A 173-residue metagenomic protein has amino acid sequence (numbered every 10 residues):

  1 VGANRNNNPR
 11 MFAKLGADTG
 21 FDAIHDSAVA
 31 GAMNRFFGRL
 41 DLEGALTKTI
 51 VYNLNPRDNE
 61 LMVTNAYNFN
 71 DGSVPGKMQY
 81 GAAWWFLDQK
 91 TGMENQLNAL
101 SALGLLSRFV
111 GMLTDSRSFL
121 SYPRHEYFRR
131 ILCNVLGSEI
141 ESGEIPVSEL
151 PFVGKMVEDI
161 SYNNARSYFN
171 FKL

Functional and structural regions predicted by a protein language model:
V1-A3, T49-L54, Y80-A83, L106-R124: Short acidic/histidine-rich active-site segments
V1-E43, T47-R57: Divalent metal-binding pocket/active-site signature
N4-L15, D58-Y67, K90-L97, F119-N134: Histidine/acidic-residue-rich catalytic or RNA/ligand-binding cores of hydrolases and nuclease-related proteins
N8, F12-M33, G81-A83, Y122-P123 (+4 more regions): Catalytic or ion-translocation cores adjacent to nucleophile or general acid/base/metal-coordination motifs in diverse
D26-N34, N55-N59, K90, E94 (+2 more regions): Conserved structured core elements
L40-T47, F69-G76, L103-S107, S142-P146 (+1 more regions): Secondary-structure transition/capping motifs at alpha-helix termini and the adjoining loop/turn into the next element
N55, K77-A99, V147-F169: C-terminal helical cap
L106-R108, R124-L173: Mid-to-C-terminal alpha-helical segments outside catalytic/metal-binding sites
